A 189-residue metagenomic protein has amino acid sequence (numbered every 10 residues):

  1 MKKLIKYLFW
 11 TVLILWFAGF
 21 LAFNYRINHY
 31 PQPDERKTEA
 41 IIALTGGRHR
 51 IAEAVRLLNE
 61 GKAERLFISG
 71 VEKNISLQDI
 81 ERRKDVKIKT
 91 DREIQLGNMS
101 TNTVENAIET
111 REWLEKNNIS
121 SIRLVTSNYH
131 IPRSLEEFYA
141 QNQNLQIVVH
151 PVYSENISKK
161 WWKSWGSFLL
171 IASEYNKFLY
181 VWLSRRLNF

Functional and structural regions predicted by a protein language model:
M1-K3: N-terminal Lys/Arg-rich, disordered targeting/topogenic segments
K6-A22: Hydrophobic membrane-insertion alpha-helices, especially the h-region of bacterial N-terminal signal peptides
W10, W16, W113, W161-W165 (+1 more regions): A residue-identity detector for tryptophan
F23, I27-P31, S184-F189: Perimembrane helix-loop junctions in membrane proteins
R26-W165: A structural signal for short, hydrophobic/glycine-enriched beta-strand patches
S164-F189: A transmembrane-helix-recognition feature enriched in membrane-embedded lipid enzymes and envelope glyco-/phospholipid
